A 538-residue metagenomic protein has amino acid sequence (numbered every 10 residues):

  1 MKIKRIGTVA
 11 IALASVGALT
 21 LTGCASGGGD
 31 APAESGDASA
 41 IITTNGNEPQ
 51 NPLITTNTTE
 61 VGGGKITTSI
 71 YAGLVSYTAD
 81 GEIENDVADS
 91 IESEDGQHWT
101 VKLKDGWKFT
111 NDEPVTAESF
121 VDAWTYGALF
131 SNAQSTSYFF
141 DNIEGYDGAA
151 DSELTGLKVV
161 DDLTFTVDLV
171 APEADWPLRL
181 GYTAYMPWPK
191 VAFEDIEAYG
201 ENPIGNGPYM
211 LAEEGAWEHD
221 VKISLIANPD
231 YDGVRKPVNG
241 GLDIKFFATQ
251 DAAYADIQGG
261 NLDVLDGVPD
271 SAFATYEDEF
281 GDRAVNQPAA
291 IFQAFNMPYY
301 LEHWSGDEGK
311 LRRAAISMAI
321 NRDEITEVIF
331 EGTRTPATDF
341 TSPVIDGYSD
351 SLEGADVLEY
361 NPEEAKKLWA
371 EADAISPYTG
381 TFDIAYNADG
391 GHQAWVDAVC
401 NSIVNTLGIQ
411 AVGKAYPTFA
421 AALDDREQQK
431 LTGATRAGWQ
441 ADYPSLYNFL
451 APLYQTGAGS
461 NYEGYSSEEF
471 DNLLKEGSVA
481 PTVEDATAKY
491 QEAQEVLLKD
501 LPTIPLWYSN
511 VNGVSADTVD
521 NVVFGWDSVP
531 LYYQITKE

Functional and structural regions predicted by a protein language model:
N45-D95, I204: N-terminal lobe/hinge region of extracytoplasmic solute-binding protein
T116-T125, D162-D168, P208, N239-G241 (+3 more regions): Alpha-helical secondary-structure segments
S135-K190: Surface-exposed binding/hinge segments that line and control ligand-binding clefts or catalytic entry sites
E173-K236, G241: Gly/Pro-rich hinge or "lid" segments in bacterial periplasmic/extracellular proteins
E197-P203, P229-T275: Ligand-site clamp/hinge motif
T326, Q410-A422, N448-D517, E538: Extracytoplasmic/peripheral linker and loop segments enriched in polar/acidic and small residues with frequent Thr/Pro
T335-E371, G390-A394: Structural transition elements
G513-E538: Long beta-strand-rich cores associated with HINT superfamily self-processing modules
